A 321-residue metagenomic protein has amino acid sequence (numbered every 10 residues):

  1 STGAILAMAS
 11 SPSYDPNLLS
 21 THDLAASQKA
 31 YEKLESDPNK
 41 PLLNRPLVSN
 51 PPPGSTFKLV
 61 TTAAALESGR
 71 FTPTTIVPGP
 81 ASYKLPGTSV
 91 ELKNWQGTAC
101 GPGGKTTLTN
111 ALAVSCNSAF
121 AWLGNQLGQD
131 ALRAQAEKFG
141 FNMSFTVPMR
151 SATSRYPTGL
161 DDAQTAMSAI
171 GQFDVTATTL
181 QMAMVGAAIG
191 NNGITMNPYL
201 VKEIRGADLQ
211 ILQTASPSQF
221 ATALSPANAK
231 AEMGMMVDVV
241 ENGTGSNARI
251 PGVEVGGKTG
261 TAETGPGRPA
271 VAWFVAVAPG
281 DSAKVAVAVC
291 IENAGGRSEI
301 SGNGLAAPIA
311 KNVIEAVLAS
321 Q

Functional and structural regions predicted by a protein language model:
S1-S55, V60-G295, G302: Beta-lactam-recognizing serine transpeptidase/beta-lactamase-like catalytic domain environment
Q210-S216, A307-Q321: Short, gly/Ser/Thr-rich active-site loops of penicillin-recognizing serine hydrolases
